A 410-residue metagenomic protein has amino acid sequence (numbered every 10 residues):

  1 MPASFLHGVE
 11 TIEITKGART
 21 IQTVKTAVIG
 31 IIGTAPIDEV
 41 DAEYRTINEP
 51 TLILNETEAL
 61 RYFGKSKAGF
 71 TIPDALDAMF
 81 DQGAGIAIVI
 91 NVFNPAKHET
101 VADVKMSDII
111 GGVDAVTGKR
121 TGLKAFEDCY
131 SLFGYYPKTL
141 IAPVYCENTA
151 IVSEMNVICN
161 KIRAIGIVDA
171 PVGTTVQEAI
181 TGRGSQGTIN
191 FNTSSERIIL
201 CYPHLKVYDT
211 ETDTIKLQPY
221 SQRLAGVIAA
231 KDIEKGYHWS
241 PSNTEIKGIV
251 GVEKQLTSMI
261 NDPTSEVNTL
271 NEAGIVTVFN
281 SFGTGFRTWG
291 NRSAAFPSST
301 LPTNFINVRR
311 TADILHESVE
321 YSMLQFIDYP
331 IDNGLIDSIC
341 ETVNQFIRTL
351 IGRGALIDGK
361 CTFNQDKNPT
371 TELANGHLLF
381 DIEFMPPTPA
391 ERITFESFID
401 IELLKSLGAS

Functional and structural regions predicted by a protein language model:
P2-Q22, I29-T57, G64, L76-A84 (+5 more regions): A glycine- and small-residue-enriched flexible loop/hinge signal that marks low-structured segments
E13, L52, V89, K360-T362 (+2 more regions): Ser/Thr- (and often Asn-) enriched beta-sheet segments in non-cytosolic proteins
I47-P50, K67-A68, E396-E402: Short intrinsically disordered coil segments
S66, F70-T71, G112: C-terminal (or distal) subdomains of carbohydrate-active enzymes
G69-D77, A87: Membrane helical hairpin/interfacial module
E154-N156, I339, C361-T362, G376 (+1 more regions): Composition- and surface-driven signal marking solvent-exposed, interaction-prone regions in large proteins
L301, F305-D366: Acidic, low-complexity glycine/serine/threonine-rich segments
K367-S410: C-terminal edge-of-domain segments
